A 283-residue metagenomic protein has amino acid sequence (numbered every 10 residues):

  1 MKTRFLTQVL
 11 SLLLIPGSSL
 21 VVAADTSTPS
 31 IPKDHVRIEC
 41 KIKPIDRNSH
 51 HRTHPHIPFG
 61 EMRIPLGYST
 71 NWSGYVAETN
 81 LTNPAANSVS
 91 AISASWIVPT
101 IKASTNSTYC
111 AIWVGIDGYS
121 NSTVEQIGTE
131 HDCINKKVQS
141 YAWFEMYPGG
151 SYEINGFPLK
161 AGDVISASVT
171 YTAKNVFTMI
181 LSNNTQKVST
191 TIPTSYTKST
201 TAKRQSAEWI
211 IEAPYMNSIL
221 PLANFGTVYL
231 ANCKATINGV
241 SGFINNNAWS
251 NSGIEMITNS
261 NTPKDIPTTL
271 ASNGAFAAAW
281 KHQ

Functional and structural regions predicted by a protein language model:
K2-V9: Bacterial N-terminal signal peptides that target proteins for export
V9-G17: Bacterial N-terminal signal peptides
S19-A23: Sec/Tat signal peptide C-region and signal peptidase I cleavage site
A24-Q283: Exposed, interaction-prone regions of secreted/extracellular proteins
